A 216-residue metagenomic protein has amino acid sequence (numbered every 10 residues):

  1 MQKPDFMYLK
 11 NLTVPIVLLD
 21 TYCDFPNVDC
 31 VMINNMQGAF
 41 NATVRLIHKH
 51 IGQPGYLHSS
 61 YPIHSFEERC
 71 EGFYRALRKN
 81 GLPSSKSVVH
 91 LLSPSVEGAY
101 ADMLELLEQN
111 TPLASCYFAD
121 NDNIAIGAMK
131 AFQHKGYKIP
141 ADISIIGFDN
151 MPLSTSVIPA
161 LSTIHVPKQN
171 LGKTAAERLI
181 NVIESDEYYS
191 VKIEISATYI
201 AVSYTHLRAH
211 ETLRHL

Functional and structural regions predicted by a protein language model:
M1-V44, H48, L107-E108, P112: Alpha-helical recognition/docking segments in bacterial nutrient-uptake and carbohydrate-utilization systems
P4, C30-N41, L57-R78, L82-L104 (+5 more regions): Hinge/beta->alpha junction and helix N-cap segments in small-molecule ligand-binding domains
V31, E105-L207: Flexible loop/turn connectors
G52, P83-S84, K138, L213: Conserved H-loop
G52-Q53, S115: Short acidic/polar active-site loop segments enriched in Thr and Asp
T205-H215: Conserved small/polar residues in nucleotide/adenosyl-binding loops
